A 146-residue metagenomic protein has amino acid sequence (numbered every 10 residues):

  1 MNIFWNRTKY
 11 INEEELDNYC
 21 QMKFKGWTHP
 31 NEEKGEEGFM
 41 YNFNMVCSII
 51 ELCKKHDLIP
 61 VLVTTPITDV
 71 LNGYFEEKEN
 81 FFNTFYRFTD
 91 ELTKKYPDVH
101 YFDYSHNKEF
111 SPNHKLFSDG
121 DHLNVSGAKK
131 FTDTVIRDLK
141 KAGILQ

Functional and structural regions predicted by a protein language model:
M1-K54: Secreted/periplasmic serine-hydrolase-like ester/acetyl group-modifying domain
L16-K23, H56-P66, Y104-N107: A glycine-rich, aromatic-flanked flexible loop/lid motif
W27-P30, I67-V70, P97: A short alpha-helix capping/helix-coil boundary motif
H29-E32, E36, N72, H114 (+1 more regions): A near-ubiquitous, low-amplitude feature marking generic local secondary-structure context
N42, V46, L62, P66 (+2 more regions): Structured catalytic/translocation cores of nucleotide/phosphate-coupled proteins
M45-P60, E91-F102: A structural motif corresponding to the C-terminal end of an alpha-helix and its immediate exit/capping segment
I50-K78: Active-site segments of SGNH/GDSL-like serine hydrolases that catalyze O-acetyl group transfer/hydrolysis on lipids
F75-Q146: Long, positively charged, glycine-interspersed low-complexity recognition regions
